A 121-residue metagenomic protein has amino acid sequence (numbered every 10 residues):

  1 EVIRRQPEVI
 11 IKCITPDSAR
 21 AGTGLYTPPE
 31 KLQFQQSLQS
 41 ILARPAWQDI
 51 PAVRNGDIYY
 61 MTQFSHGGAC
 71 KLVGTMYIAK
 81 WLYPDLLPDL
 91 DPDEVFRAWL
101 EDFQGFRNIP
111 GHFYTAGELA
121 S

Functional and structural regions predicted by a protein language model:
E1-M76, L86, P92-A98, D102-A120: Binding-cleft/active-site segments that stabilize strongly anionic ligands or cofactors
A79-W81: Periplasmic solute-binding protein
